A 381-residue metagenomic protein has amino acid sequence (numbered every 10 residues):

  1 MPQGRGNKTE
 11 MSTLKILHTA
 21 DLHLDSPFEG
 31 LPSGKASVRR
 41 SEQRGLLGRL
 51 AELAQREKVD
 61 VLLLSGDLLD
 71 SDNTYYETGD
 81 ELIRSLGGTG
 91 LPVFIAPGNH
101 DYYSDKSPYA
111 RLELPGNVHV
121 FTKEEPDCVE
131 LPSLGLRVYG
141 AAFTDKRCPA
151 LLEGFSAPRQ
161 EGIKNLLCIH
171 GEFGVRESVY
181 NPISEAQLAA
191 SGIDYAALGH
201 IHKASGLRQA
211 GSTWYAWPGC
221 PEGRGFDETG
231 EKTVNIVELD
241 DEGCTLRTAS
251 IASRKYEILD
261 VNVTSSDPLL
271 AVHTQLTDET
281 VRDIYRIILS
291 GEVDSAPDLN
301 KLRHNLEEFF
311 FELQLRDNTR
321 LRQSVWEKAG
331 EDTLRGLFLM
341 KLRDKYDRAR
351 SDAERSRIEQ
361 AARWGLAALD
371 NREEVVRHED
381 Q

Functional and structural regions predicted by a protein language model:
P2-D80, R363-W364, N371-Q381: N-terminal active-site segment of His-dependent metallophosphoesterases
T9-E10, D241-Q381: Accessory, non-catalytic peripheral segments of nucleic-acid enzymes
T13, K58-V59, G135-R137, G192 (+2 more regions): Short loop/turn motifs at secondary-structure junctions
H18, L64, I95, L167 (+1 more regions): Structural beta-sheet core signal
L31-E42, R137-A142, A252-S266: Acidic/glycine-enriched edge-of-secondary-structure segments
R44, G48-Q55, D80-I83, L152-A157 (+1 more regions): Amphipathic, non-transmembrane alpha-helical secondary structure
R56-K58, Q160-G162, D278-T280: Glycine-rich phosphate-binding loop signature in dinucleotide/nucleotide-binding domains
V61, D70-A216, C220-G225, T229-T233 (+1 more regions): His/Asp/Glu-rich metal-coordinating catalytic cores of metallo-dependent phosphodiesterases/hydrolases acting on
